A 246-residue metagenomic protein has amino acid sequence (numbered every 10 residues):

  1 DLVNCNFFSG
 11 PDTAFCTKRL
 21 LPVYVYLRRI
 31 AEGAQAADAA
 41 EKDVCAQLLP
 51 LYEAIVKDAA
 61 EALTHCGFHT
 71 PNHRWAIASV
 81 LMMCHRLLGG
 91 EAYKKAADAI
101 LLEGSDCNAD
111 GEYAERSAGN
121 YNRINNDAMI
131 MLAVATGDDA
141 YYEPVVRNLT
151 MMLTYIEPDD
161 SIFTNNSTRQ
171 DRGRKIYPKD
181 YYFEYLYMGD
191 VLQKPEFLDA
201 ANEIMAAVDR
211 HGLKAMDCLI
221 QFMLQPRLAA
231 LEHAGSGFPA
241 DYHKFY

Functional and structural regions predicted by a protein language model:
D1-Y142, Y177: Aromatic-lined, polymer-binding surfaces characteristic of secreted/periplasmic polysaccharide-degrading enzymes
D139-Y246: Extended polysaccharide-engagement surfaces of secreted carbohydrate-active enzymes
